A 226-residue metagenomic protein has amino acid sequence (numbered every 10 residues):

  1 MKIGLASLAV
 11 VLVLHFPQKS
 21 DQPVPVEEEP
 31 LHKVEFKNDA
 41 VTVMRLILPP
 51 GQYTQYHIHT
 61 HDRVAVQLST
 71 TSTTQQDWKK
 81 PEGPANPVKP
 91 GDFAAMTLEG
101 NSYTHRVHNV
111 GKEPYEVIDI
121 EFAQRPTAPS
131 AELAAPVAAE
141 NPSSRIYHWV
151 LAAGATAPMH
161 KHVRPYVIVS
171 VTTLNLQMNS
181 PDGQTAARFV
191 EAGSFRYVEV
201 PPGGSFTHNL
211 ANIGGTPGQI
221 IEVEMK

Functional and structural regions predicted by a protein language model:
K2-P25: Bacterial Sec-dependent signal peptides at the C-terminal "C-region" and cleavage site
S20, N101, K112-E116, I120-T127 (+3 more regions): Glyoxalase I/VOC metalloenzyme domain signal
E29-Q55, T60-A65, A131-I168, V223: A short glycine-rich, His/Asp/Glu-containing loop-to-beta-strand
F36-A40, W78-E99, G183-P202: Short acidic-glycine-tyrosine-enriched beta hairpin
T60-K79, V163-D182: Glycine- and acidic-residue-biased ligand/ion/polar-headgroup-sensing regions
T97-E99, T104-A153: Surface-exposed beta-loop interaction hotspot
R106-G111, H160, H208-G214: Asparagine-centered strand-capping/turn motif at beta-strand->loop junctions
